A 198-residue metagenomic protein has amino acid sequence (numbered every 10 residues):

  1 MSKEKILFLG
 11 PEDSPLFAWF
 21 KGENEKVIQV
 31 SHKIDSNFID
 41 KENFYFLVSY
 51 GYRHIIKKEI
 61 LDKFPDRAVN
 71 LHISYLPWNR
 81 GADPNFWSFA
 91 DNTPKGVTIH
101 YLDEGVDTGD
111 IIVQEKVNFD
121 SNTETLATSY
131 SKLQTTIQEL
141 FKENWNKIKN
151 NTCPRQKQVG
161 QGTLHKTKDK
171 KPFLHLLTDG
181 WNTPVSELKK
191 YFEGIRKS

Functional and structural regions predicted by a protein language model:
M1-S198: One-carbon transfer enzymes
